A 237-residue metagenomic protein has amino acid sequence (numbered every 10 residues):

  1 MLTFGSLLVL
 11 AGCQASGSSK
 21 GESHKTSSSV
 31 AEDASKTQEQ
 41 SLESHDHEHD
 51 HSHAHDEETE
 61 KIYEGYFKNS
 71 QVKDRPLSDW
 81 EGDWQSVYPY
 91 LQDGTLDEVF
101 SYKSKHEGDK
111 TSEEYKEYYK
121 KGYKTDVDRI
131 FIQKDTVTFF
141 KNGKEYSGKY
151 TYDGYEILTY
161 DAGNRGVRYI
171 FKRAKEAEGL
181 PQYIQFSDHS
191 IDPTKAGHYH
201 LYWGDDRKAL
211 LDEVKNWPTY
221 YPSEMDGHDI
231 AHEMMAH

Functional and structural regions predicted by a protein language model:
M1-T3: Sec-dependent signal peptide recognition, specifically the positively charged N-region followed immediately by
G5, C13-K110, I191-H237: Amphipathic/hydrophobic helical signal segments and adjacent flexible N-terminal regions that mediate secretion
Y88, G166-K172, P181-S190, H198-Y202: Ordered hydrophobic segments in well-structured contexts
E114-I184: Contiguous, well-ordered beta-strand patches that form the walls/edges of small beta-barrel/beta-sandwich domains
